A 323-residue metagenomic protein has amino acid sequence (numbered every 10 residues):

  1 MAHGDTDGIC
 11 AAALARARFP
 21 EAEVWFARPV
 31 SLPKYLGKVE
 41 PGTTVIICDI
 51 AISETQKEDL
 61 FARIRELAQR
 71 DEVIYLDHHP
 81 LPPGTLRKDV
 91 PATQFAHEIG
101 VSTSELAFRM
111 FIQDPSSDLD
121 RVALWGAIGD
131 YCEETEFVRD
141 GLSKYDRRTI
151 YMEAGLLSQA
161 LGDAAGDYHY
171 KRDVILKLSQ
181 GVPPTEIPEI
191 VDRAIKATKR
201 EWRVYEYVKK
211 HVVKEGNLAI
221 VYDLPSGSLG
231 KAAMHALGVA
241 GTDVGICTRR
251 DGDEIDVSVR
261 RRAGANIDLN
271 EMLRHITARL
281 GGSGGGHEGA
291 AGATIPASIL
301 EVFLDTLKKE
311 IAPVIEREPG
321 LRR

Functional and structural regions predicted by a protein language model:
M1-R18: Short, charged N-terminal beta->alpha structural module
A2, F26, I74-D77, A96-H97 (+1 more regions): General beta-strand structural signal in soluble alpha/beta enzymes
H3-G4, C48-I52, V221-P225: Structural motif
D5, A15, D49, D77 (+4 more regions): Divalent metal-coordination and catalytic microenvironments
T6, T85-K214, Y222, A236-T242 (+1 more regions): A structured phosphate/pyrophosphate-recognition subdomain
I9-L14, E105-L106, K231: Short amphipathic alpha-helical face segments that pack within enzyme cores and frequently flank/anchor catalytic
A11, V138, L218-R323: Glycine-rich, acidic loop segments that terminate in or are immediately followed by a histidine
A12, A22-L76, P80-G84: N-terminal small/polar loop signature for handling phosphorylated ligands or for N-terminal nucleophile
